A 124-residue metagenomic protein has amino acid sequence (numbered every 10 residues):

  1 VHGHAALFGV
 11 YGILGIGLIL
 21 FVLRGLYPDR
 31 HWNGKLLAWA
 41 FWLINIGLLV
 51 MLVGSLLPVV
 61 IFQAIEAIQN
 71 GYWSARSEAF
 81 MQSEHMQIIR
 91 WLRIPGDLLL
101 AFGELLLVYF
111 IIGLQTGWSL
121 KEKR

Functional and structural regions predicted by a protein language model:
V1, L14-W42, V53-W91, L106-R124: Juxtamembrane membrane-water interface segments of multi-pass membrane proteins, especially cytoplasmic-side
V1-V10: Transmembrane alpha-helix entry/boundary detector in multi-pass membrane proteins
V10, L37-G47, R93-G103: Hydrophobic alpha-helical transmembrane segments of polytopic
G47-V53: Aromatic-anchored segments of alpha-helical transmembrane domains
